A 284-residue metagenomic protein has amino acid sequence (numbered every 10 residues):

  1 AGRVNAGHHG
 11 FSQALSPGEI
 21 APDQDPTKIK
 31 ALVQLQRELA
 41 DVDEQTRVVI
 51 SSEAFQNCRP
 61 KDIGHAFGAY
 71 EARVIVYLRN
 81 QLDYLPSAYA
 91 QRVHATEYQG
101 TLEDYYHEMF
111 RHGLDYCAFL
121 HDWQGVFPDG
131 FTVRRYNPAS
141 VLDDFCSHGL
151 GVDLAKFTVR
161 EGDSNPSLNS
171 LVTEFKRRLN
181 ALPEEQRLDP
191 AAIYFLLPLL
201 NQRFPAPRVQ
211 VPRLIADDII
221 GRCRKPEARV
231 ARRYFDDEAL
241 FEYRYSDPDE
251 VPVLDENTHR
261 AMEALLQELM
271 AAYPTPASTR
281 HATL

Functional and structural regions predicted by a protein language model:
A1-L284: Anion-recognition interface
